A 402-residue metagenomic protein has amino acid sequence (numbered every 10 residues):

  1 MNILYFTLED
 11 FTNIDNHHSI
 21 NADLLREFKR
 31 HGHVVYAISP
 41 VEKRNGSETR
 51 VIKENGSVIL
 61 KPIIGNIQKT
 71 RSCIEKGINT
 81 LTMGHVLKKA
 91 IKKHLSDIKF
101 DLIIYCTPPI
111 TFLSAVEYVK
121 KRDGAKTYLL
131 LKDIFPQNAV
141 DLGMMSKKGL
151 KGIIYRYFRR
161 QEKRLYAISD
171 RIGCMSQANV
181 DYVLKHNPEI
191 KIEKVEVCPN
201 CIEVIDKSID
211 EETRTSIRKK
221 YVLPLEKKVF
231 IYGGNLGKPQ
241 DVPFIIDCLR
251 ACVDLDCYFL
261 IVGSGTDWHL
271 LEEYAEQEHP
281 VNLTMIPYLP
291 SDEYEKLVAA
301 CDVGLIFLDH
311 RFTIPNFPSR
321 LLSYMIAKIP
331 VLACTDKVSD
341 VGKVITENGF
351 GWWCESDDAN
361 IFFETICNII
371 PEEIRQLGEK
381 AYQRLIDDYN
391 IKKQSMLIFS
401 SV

Functional and structural regions predicted by a protein language model:
M1-I52, G56, R250-D254: N-terminal subdomain of nucleotide-sugar transferases
L4, P224-Q240, I245-L249: Conserved donor-binding/catalytic core segment of Leloir-type glycosyltransferases
D15, Q240, P290-A299, G304-M325 (+1 more regions): Nucleotide-sugar-dependent
T49-I52, S208-L223: A short helix/loop element that forms part of the nucleotide-sugar donor recognition site in Leloir-type
S114, Y118-R122, G152-C174: Membrane-proximal helix-turn-helix segments that form the acceptor-binding/catalytic region of lipid-linked
A178, C198-C201: Carbohydrate-associated surface elements
D256, L260-G263, W268-E295: Nucleotide-activated donor-binding/catalytic signature segment of Leloir-type glycosyltransferases, i.e., the conserved
D357-F363, E372-S401: A charged, aromatic-enriched C-terminal amphipathic alpha-helix characteristic of glycosyltransferases across folds
